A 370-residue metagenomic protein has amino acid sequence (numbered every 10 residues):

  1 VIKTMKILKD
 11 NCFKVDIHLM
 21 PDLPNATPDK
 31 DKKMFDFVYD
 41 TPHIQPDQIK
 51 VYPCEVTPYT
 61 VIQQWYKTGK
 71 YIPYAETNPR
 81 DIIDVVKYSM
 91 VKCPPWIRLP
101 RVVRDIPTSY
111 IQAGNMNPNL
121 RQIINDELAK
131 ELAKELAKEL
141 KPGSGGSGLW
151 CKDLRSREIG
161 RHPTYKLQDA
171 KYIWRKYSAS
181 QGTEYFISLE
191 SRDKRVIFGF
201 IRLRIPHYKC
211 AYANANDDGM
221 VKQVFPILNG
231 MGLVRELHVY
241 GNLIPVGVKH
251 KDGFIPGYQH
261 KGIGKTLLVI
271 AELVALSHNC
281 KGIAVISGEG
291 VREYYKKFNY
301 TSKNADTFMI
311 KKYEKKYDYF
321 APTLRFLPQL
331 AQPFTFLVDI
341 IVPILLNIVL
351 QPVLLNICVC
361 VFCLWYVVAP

Functional and structural regions predicted by a protein language model:
V1-I62, R80-T108, L233: Conserved C-terminal portion of the radical SAM core fold that forms the substrate/S-adenosylmethionine-binding
K3-F13, H18, P142, R161-H162 (+4 more regions): Long C-terminal interaction/binding lobes of large macromolecular proteins
T27-P46, P107-D126, Y295-D306: Short, electropositive alpha-helical surface patch
E55, I286-T323: Active-site/acyl-donor-binding loops of N-acyltransferases
R98-G232, L237-Y240, I244-V246, H278 (+2 more regions): Non-catalytic substrate-recognition and accessory regions of acyl/acetyltransferase enzymes
H250-A275: Conserved acetyl-CoA-binding loop-helix of GNAT-fold acetyltransferases
L273-S287: Conserved GNAT acetyl-CoA-binding A-motif
R325-P370: Terminal signal-anchor or tail-anchor transmembrane helices that tether membrane-associated enzymes to cellular
